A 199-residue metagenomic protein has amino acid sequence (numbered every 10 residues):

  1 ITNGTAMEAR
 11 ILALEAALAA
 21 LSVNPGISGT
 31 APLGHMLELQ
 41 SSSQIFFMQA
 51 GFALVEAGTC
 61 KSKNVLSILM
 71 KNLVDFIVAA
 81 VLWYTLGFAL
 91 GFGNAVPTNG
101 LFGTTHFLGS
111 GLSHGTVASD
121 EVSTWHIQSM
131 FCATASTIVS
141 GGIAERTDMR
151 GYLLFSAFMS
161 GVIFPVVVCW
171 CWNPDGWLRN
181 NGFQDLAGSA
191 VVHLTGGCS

Functional and structural regions predicted by a protein language model:
I1-S199: Hydrophobic alpha-helical transmembrane bundles of multi-pass membrane proteins
